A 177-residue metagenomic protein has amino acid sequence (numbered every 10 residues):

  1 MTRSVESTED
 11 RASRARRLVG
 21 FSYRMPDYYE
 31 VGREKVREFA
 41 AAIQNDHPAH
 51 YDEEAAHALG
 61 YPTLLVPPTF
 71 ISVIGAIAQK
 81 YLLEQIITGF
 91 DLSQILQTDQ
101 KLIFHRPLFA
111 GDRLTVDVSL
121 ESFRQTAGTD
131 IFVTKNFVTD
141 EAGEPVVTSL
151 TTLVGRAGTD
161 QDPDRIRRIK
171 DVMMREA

Functional and structural regions predicted by a protein language model:
M1-A15, D99, F104-A177: HotDog/MaoC-like acyl-thioester-processing domains
T2-Q97, R165-A177: Hot-dog-fold acyl-thioester-processing enzymes
